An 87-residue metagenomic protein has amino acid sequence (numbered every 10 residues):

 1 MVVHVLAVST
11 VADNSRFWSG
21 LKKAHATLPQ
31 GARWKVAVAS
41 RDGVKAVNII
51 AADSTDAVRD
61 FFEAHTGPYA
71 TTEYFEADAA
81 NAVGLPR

Functional and structural regions predicted by a protein language model:
M1-R87: Short S/T/G/P-rich N-terminal loop/turn motif that feeds into the first structured element of a domain
